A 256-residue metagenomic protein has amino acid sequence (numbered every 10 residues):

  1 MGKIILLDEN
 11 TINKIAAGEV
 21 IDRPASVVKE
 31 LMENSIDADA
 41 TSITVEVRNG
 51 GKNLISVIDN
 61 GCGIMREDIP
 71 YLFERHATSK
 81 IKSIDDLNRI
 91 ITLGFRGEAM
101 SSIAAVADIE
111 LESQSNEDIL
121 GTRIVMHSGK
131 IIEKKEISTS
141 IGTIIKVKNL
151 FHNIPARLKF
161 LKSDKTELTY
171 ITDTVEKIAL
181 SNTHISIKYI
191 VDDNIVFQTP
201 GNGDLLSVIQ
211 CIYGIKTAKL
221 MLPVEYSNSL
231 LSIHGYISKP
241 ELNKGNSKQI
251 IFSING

Functional and structural regions predicted by a protein language model:
M1-G256: N-terminal phosphate-binding caps/lids of nucleotide- and nucleic-acid-binding domains
